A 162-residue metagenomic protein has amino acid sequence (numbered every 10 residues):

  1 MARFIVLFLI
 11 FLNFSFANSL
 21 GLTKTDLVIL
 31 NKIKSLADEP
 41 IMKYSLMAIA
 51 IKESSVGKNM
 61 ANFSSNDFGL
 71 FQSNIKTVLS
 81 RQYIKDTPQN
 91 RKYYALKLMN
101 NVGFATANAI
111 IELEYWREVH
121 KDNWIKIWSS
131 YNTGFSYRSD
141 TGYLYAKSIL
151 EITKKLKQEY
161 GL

Functional and structural regions predicted by a protein language model:
F4-F14: Sec-dependent N-terminal signal peptides
N18-L162: Catalytic glycan-binding domains that act on GlcNAc-containing polysaccharides
